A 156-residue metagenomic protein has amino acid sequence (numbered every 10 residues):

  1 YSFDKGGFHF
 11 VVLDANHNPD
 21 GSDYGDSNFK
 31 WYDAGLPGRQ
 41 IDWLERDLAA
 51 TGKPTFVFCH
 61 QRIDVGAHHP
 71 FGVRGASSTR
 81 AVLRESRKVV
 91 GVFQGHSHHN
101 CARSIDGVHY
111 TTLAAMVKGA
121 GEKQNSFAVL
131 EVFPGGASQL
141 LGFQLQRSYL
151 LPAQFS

Functional and structural regions predicted by a protein language model:
S2-D4, V12-D14, E45, V129-E131: Short, well-ordered beta-strand micro-motif
F3, N100-S156: Binuclear metal-dependent phosphoesterase catalytic core
G7-G21, F56-F58, H109-A115, L141-F143: Active-site-proximal beta-strand elements of phosphoester/diester hydrolases
V11, D23-H109: His/acidic metal-ligating clusters that form di-metal
N16-N18, R62, H96-H98, M116-V117: Catalytic metal-binding/acid-base residues of hydrolase active sites
N16-N18, Y24-N28, P70, K123-F127 (+1 more regions): Surface-exposed beta-strand edges and their flanking turn/coil or helix-capping segments
D20-S22, K30, G66, G119 (+2 more regions): Intrinsically disordered, low-complexity acidic/polar segments
